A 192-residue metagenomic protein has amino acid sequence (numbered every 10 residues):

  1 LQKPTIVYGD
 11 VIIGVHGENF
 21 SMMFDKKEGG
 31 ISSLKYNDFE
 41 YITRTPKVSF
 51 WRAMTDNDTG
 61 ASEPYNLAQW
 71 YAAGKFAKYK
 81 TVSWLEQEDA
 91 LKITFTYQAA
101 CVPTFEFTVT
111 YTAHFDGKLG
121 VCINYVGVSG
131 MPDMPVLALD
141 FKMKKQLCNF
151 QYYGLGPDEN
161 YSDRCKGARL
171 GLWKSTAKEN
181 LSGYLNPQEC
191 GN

Functional and structural regions predicted by a protein language model:
L1-N192: Beta-strand/loop-rich accessory regions of lumenal/periplasmic or secreted enzymes, predominantly carbohydrate-active
